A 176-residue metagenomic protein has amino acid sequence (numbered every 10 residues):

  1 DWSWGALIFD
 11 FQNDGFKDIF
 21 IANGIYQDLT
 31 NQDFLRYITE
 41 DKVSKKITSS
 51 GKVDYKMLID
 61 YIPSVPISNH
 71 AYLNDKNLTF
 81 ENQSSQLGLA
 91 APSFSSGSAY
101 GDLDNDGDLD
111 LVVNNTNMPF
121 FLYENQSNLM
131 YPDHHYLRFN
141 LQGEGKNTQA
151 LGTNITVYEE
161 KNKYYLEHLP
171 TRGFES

Functional and structural regions predicted by a protein language model:
W2-W4, I67: Hydrophobic, lipid-facing positions within transmembrane beta-strands of outer-membrane proteins
W4-N13, S96-D104: Beta-propeller blade termini
I8-F11, D33-R36, V113: Short glycine/threonine-rich loop-to-helix capping motif typified by GTGT followed within a few residues by an Asp-Pro
N13-I19, D102-L111: Acidic, glycine-anchored loop motifs typical of Ca2+
I21-N23, N115: Glycine-rich, histidine-containing beta strand-loop boundary motifs that form or position
I25-P63: Short, conserved, GDST-rich strand-edge loop motifs in beta-rich repeat architectures
Y61-H70, N74, T79-S95, N105-S176: Gly/Ser/Thr/Pro-enriched helix-cap/hinge segments flanking short amphipathic alpha-helices
